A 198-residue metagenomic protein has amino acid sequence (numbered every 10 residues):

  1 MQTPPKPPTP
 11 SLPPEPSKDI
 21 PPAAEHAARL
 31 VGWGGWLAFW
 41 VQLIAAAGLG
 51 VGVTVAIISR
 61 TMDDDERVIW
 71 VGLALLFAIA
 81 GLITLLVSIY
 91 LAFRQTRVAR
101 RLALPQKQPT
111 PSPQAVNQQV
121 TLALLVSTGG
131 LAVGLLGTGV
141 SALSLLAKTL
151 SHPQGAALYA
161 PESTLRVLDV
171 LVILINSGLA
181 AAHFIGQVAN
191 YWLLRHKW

Functional and structural regions predicted by a protein language model:
K6-S59, V68-V71: Cytosolic-side membrane-entry/anchor segment at the start of a transmembrane helix
A24, T96-A103, A142-L146, G186-W198: Cytosolic juxtamembrane helix at the C-terminal end of the final transmembrane segment
V31-A38, A115-A132: Loop-to-transmembrane boundary segments
G48, T128-S151: Alpha-helical transmembrane segments and their membrane-interface junctions in multi-pass membrane proteins
R67, V71-R97: Hydrophobic alpha-helical membrane-embedded segments
Y90-P111: Membrane-helix interface/capping segments
K148-V172: Short, membrane-exposed interhelical loops at transmembrane-helix boundaries
R166-W198: A hydrophobic membrane-anchoring alpha-helix module
